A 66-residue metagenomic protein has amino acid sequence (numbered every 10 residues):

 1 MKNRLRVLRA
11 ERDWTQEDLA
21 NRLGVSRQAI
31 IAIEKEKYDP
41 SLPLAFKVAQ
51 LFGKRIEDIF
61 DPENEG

Functional and structural regions predicted by a protein language model:
R4-R22: Short basic helix-loop element that most often maps to the first helix and adjoining turn of HTH DNA-binding modules
D18, A29, D58: Residues in the helix-turn-helix
V25-Y38: Recognition helix of helix-turn-helix/homeodomain-like DNA-binding domains that insert into the DNA major groove
K37-Q50: Short, basic-rich loop-to-helix N-cap that marks the start of a DNA-contacting helix
Q50, F60-G66: Short, charged recognition helix plus adjacent turn of helix-turn-helix-like nucleic-acid-binding domains
